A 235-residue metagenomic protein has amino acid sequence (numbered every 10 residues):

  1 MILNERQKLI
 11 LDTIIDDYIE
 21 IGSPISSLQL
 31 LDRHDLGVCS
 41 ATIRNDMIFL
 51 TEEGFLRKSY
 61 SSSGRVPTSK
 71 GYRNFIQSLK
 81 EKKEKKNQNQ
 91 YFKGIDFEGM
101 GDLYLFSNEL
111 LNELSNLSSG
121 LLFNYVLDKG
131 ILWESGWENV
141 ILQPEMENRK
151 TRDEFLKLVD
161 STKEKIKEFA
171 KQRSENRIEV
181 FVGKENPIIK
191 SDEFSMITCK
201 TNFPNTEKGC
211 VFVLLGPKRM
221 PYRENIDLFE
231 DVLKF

Functional and structural regions predicted by a protein language model:
M1-D12: Short alpha-helical segments that sit at the start of domains
N4, P24, R65, M100 (+1 more regions): Conserved phosphate/pyrophosphate-binding and hydrolysis machinery centered on Walker-type P-loop NTPases, extending
I10, T68, L214: Conserved RecA-like P-loop NTPase ATPase core
L11-D16, M196-K200: Contiguous, well-ordered alpha-helical segments that form the cores/surfaces of helical PPI scaffolds
D16, E20, P24-S78: N-terminal helix-turn-helix
R73, K80-F235: Intrinsically disordered, acidic Ser/Thr/Pro-rich low-complexity regulatory segments
